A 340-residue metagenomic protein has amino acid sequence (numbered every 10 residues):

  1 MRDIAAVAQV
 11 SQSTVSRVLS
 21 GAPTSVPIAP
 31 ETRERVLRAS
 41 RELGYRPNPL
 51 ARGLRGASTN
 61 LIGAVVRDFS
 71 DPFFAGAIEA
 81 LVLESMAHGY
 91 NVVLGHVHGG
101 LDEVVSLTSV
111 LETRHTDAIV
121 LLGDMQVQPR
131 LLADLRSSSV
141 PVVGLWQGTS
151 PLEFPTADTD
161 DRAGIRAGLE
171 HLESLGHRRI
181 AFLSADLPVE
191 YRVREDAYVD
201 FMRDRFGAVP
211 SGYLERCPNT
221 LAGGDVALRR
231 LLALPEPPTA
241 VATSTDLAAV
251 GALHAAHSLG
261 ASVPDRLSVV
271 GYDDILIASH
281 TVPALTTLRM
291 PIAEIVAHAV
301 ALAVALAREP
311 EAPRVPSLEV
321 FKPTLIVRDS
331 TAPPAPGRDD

Functional and structural regions predicted by a protein language model:
M1-A57, D339: N-terminal helix-turn-helix DNA-binding module of bacterial transcription factors
Q12-R17, L54-F69, H171, R179-A185: Short beta-strand segments enriched in small/hydrophobic residues
P49, R67-G76, G95-E103, M125 (+6 more regions): Hinge/beta->alpha junction and helix N-cap segments in small-molecule ligand-binding domains
A57-E170, S174, L231-A233: Alpha-helical recognition/docking segments in bacterial nutrient-uptake and carbohydrate-utilization systems
A87, S138, R203-P210, L234-P237 (+1 more regions): Short helix-capping segments at alpha-helix termini
H115-G123, R179-L183, L214, P235-T245 (+1 more regions): Periplasmic-binding protein-like
R229-D340: Flexible loop/turn connectors
